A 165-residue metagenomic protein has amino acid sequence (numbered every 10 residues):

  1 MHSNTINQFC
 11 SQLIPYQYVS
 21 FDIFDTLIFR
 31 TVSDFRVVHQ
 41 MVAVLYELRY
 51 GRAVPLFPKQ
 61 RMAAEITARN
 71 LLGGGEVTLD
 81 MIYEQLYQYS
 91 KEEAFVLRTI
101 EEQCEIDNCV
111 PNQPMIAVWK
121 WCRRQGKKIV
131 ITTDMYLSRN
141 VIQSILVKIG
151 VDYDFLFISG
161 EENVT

Functional and structural regions predicted by a protein language model:
H2-I6, P111-M115, I142: Amphipathic coiled-coil/heptad-repeat helices and related helical stalk/stem segments that mediate oligomerization
I6-Q60: Active-site neighborhood of HAD-like aspartate-dependent phosphohydrolases
Y16, G126-K128, Y153: A general structural motif
L27-T31, R36-V37, I66-L71, M81 (+2 more regions): Short catalytic/ligand-binding loop motif for oxyanion handling, primarily in non-cytosolic enzymes, centered on
V38-E101: A metal-dependent, Asp-based hydrolase signature
Y50, R123-G126, G150: Glycine-centered loop/turn motif at secondary-structure junctions
G73-V130, R139: Short, acidic loop-to-helix structural element flanking the phosphoryl-transfer center in phosphate-processing enzymes
V130-T132, Y136-T165: Substrate-recognition "cap/lid" segment bordering the active-site pocket of phosphatases
